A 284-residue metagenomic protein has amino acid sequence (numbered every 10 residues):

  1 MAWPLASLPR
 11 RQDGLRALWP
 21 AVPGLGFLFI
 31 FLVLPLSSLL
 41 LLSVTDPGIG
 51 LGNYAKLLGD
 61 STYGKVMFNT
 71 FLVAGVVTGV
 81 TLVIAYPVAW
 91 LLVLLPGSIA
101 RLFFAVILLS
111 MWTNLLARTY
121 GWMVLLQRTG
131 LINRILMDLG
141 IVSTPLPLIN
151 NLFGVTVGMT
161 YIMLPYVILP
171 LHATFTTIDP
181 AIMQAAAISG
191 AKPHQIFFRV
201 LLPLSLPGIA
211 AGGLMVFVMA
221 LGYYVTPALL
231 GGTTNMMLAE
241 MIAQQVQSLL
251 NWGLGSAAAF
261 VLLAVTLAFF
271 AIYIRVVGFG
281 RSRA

Functional and structural regions predicted by a protein language model:
M1-S38, R101: N-terminal signal-anchor/first transmembrane alpha helix
A2-P9, W19, H172-A187, S256-A284: C-terminal transmembrane helix and the adjacent membrane-cytosol boundary/short C-terminal tail of inner/organellar
A6-R10, L51, T119-T160, H194 (+1 more regions): Membrane-interfacial helix termini and adjacent extracytoplasmic/periplasmic loops of multi-pass transporters
V22-I30, G79, F103-A105, L109 (+4 more regions): Transmembrane alpha-helices
G26-K65, F71, L125, T129-G130 (+2 more regions): Short membrane-interfacial helix/loop motifs at transmembrane-helix boundaries
D46-P47, V124, Y224-W252: Glycine-rich helix-loop "coupling/hinge" segments at transmembrane-helix boundaries in multipass transporters
T62-L94: Transmembrane alpha-helix signature in integral membrane proteins
V88-W122, M183-Q184, F197-F198, L206-P207: Cytoplasmic-entry segments and transmembrane alpha-helices of multi-pass inner-membrane transporters
